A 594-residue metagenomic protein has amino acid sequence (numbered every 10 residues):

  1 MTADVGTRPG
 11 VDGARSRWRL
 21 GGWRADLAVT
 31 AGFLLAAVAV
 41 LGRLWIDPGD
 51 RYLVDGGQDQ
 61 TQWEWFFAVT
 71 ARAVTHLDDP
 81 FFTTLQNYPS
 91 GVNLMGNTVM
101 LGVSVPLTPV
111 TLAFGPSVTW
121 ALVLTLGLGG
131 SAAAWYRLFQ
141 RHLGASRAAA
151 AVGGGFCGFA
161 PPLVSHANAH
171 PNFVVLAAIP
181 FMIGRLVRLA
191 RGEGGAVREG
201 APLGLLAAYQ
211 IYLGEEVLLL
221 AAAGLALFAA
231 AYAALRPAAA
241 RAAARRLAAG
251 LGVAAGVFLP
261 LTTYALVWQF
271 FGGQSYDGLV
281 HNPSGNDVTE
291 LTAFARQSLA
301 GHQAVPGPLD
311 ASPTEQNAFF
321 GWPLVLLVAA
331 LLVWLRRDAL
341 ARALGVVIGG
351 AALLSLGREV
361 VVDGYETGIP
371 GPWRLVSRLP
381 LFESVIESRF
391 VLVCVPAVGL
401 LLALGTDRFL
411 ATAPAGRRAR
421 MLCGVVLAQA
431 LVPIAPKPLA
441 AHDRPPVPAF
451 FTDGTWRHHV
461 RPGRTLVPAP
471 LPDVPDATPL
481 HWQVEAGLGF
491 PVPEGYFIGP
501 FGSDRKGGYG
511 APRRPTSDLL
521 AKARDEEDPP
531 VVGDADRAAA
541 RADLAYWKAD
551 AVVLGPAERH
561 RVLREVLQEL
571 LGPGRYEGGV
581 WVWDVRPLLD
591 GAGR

Functional and structural regions predicted by a protein language model:
M1-L44, A249-A255, A339-V347, R594: Start-transfer (signal-anchor) and selected internal transmembrane alpha helices of multi-pass inner/ER membrane
V5, G252-L259, G349, L400-A435: Signature aromatic-anchored transmembrane alpha helix within multi-pass, membrane-resident enzymes that catalyze glycan
L20-G22, P237-L251, V328-P370, A413-A419: Membrane-interface helix-loop-helix junctions at transmembrane boundaries of multi-pass membrane enzymes, predominantly
F33-A36, L124-H142, R147-A234, G250-L266 (+1 more regions): Membrane-embedded helix bundles of polyisoprenyl
A37-S131, G155, A160-P180, V288-V305 (+1 more regions): Membrane-interface coil-to-helix junctions
L53, H166-F173, L309-S312, Q316 (+2 more regions): Membrane-helix boundary/interfacial segments in multi-pass membrane proteins
G57-A73, L247-G250, A254-L332, P380-V391 (+1 more regions): Periplasmic/ER-lumenal interhelical loops and adjacent helix-loop junctions in multi-pass membrane proteins
D287, A428-R594: Extracytoplasmic
